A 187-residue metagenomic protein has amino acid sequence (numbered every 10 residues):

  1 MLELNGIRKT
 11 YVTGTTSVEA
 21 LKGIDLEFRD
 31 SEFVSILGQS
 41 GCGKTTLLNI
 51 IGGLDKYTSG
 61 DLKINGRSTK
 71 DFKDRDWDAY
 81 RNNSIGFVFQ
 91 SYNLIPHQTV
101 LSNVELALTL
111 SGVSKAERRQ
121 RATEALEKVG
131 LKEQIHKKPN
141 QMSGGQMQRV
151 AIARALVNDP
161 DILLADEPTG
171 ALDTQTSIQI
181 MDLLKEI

Functional and structural regions predicted by a protein language model:
L2-I187: ABC family nucleotide-binding domain
